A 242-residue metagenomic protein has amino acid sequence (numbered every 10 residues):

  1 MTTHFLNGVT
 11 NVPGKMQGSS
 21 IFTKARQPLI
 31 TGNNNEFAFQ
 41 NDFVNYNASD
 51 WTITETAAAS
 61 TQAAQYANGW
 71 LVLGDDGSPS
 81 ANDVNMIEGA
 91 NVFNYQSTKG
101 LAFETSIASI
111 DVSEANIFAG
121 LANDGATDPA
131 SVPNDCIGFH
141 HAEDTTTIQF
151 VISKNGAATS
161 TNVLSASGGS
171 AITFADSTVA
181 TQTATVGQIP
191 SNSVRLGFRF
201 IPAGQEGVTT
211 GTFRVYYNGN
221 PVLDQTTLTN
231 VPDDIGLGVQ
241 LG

Functional and structural regions predicted by a protein language model:
L6-E55: Extracellular carbohydrate-recognition regions
N47-L73: Extracellular glycan-recognition surfaces and repeat-rich motifs
A57-Y66, I137-A142, N230: Short, exposed beta-strand/loop patches in secreted or surface proteins that constitute
L73-A157: Secretory/extracellular carbohydrate-interaction modules and structurally similar beta-sandwich "look-alikes"
L101, N192-V194, I235: Exposed beta-strand face motif in extracellular beta-rich ectodomains
T105, Q188-T227: Carbohydrate-binding surfaces in secreted/extracellular proteins
N155-R195: Short, aromatic/His-centered strand-loop micro-motif at the edge of beta-sheets
Q225-G242: Flexible glycan-contacting loops in extracellular carbohydrate-active proteins
